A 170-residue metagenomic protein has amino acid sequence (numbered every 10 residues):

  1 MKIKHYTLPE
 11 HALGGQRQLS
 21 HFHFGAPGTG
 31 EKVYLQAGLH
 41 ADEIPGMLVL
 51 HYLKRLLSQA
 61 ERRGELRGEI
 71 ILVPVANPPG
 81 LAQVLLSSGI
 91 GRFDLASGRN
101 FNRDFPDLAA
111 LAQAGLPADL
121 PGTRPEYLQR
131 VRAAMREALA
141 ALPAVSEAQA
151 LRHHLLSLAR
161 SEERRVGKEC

Functional and structural regions predicted by a protein language model:
M1-K168: Structured catalytic-domain cores with a bias toward divalent-metal coordination
